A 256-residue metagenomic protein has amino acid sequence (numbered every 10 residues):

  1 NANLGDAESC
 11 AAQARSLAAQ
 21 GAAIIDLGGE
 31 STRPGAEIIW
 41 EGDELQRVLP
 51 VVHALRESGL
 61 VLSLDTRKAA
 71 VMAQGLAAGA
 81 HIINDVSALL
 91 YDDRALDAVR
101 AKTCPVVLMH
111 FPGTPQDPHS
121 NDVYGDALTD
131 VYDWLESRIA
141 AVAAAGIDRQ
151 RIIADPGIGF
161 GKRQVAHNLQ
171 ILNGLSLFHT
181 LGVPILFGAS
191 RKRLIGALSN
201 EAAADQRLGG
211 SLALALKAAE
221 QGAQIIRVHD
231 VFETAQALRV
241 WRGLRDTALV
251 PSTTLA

Functional and structural regions predicted by a protein language model:
N1-Q13, T32-V61, R67-A70, L76-A77 (+2 more regions): Active-site-adjacent loop and "lid" segments of alpha/beta metabolic enzymes
A12-G28, Q221-G222: Catalytic domains of carbohydrate-active enzymes, especially glycoside hydrolases
A19, L60, R138-R151: Phosphate/pyrophosphate-binding loops at sites that engage ATP/ADP/AMP, CoA/4′-phosphopantetheine, polyphosphate
L27, Q150, A189-S190: Short, flexible segments with low predicted structural confidence
